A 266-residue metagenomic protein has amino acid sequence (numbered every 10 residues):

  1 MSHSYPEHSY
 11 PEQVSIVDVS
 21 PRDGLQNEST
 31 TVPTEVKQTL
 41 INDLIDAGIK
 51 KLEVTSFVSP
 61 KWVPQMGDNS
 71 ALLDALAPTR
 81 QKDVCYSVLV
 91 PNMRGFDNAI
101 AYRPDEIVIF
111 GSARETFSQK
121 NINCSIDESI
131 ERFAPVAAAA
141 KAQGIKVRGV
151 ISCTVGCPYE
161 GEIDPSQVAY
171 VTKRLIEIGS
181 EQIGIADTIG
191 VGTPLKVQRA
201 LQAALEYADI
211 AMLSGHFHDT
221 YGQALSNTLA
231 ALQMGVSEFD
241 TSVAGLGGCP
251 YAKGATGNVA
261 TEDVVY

Functional and structural regions predicted by a protein language model:
S2-P6, T34-D43, I49-V84, V90-N98 (+2 more regions): Glycine-rich, positively charged N-terminal anion/phosphate-binding segment
H3-S29, V108-N121, A142-E160, A204 (+1 more regions): N-terminal small/glycine-rich loop or linker at the start of catalytic domains across soluble metabolic enzymes
S15-D23, L52-V54, V84-V90, I107-I109 (+4 more regions): Hydrophobic faces of well-ordered beta-strands that scaffold small-molecule active sites in alpha/beta enzyme cores
V17-Q38, V84-M93, Q119-I126, C153-Q167 (+1 more regions): Active-site mouth loops of central-metabolism enzymes
K50-L76, F110-C124, C153-Y159, G184-P194 (+1 more regions): Glycine-rich, proline-tolerant flexible connector loops at the mouths of alpha/beta enzymes
W62-V88, D127-G149, A169-K173, L195-G215 (+1 more regions): Alpha-helix-loop-beta-strand connector modules within alpha/beta enzyme cores
R114-A186: Conserved anion-binding
T188-Y266: Catalytic alpha/beta core domains of metabolic enzymes, predominantly
